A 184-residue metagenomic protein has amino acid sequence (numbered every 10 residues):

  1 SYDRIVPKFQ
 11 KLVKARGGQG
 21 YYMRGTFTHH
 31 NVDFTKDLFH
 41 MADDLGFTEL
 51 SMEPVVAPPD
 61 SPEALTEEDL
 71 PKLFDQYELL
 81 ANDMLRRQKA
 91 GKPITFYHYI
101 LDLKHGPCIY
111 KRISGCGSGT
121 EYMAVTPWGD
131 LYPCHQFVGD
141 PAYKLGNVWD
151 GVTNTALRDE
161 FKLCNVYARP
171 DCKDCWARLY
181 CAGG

Functional and structural regions predicted by a protein language model:
S1-V55: Radical SAM/AdoMet-radical enzyme domain recognition
T35-H40, D44-I109: Long, K/E/R/D-enriched contiguous segments that form extended
K72-H105, H135-A182: C-terminal accessory region of radical SAM enzymes
C116-G119: Short, small/polar residue-rich loop motifs at catalytic or cofactor-binding pockets
T126: Short, acidic, Ser/Thr-enriched surface-loop or helix-capping motifs
